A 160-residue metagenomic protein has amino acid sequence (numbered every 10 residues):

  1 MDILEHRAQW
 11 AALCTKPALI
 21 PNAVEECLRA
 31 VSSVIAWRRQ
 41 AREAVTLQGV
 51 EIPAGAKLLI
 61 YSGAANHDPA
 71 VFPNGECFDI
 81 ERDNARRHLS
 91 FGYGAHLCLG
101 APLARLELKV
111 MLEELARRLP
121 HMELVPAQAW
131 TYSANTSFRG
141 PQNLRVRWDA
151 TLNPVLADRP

Functional and structural regions predicted by a protein language model:
M1-P160: Cytochrome P450
